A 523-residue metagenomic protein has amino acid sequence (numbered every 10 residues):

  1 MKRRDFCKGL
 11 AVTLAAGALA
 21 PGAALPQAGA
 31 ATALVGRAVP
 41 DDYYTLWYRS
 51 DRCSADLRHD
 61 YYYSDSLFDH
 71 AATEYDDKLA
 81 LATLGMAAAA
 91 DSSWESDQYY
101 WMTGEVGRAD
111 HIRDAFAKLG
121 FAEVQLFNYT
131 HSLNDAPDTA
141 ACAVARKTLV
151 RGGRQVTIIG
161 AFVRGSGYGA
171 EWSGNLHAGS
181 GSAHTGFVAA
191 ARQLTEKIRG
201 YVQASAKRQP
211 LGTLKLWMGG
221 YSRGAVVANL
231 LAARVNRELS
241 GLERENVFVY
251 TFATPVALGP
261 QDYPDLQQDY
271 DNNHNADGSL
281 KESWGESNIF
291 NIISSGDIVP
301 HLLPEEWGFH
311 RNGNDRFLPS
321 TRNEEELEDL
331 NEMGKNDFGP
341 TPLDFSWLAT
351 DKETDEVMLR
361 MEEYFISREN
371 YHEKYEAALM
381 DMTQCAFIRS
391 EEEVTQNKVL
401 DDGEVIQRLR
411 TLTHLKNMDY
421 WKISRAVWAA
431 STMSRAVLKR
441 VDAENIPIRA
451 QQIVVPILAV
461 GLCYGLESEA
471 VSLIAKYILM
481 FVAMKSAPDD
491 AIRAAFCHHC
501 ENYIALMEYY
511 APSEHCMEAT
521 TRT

Functional and structural regions predicted by a protein language model:
M1, P21-Y43: C-terminal segment of N-terminal export signals and the immediately downstream linker at the start of the mature
D5-A28: N-terminal export signals
A33-F121: N-terminal low-complexity, Ser/Thr- and acidic-residue-enriched intrinsically disordered segments
Y100-T103, L176-A183, P304-R311: Short, polar loop/linker segments at the starts of domains and inter-domain junctions
D110-G219, L230, R234-T251, P264 (+2 more regions): A conserved cap/lid and substrate-binding interface adjacent to the catalytic center of lipid-processing enzymes
S222-V227: Active-site loop->helix "elbow" adjoining a glycine-rich segment at hydrolase catalytic centers
F248, A253-P342: The feature captures the conserved acid-bearing segment of alpha/beta-hydrolase catalytic domains
I298-T523: C-terminal catalytic-base region of ester-bond hydrolases, centering on the histidine of the charge-relay
